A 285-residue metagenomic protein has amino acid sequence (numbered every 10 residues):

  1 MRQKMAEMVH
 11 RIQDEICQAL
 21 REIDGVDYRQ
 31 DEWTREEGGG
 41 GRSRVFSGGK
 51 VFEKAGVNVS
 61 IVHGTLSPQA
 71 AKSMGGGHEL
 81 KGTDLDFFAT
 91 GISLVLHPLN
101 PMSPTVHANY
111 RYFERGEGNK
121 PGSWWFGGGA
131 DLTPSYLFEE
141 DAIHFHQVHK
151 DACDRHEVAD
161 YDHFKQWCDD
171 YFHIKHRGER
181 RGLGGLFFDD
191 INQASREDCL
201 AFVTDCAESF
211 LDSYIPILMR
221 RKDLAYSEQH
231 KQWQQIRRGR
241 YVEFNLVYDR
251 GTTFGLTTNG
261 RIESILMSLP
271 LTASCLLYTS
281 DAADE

Functional and structural regions predicted by a protein language model:
R2-G77, I191, S195-Y241, N245: Gly/Pro-rich turn-and-neighbor structural signature
S43-W125: Internal mixed beta-strand/loop scaffold within catalytic domains of large alpha/beta enzymes
A55-G56, D86-G91, S123-T133, E179-E197 (+1 more regions): Glycine-rich, often proline-containing surface loops adjacent to acidic residues and nearby aromatics that form
A70-K72, E197-D198, T253-N259, L277: Short conserved micro-motifs at the rims of enzyme active sites and ligand-binding pockets
P121-H163: Compact, glycine/acidic-enriched structural inserts
K150-F202, P216-M219: Long, charged, mostly alpha-helical binding arms that flank functional sites
N259, E263-L269, A273: Long, contiguous binding/interaction regions
Y278-E285: Conserved small/polar residues in nucleotide/adenosyl-binding loops
